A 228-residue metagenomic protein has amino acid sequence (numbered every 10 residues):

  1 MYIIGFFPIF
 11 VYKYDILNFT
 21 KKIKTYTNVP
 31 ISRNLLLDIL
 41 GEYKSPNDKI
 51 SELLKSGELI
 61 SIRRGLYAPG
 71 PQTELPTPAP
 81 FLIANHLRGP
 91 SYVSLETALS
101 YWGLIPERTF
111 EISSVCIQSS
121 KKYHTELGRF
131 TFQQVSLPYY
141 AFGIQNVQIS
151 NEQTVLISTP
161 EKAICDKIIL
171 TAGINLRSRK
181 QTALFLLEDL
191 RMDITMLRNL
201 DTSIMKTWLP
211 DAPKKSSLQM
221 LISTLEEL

Functional and structural regions predicted by a protein language model:
M1-I4, I9-K13, Q145-L228: Hydrophobic alpha-helical interaction segments
F7-P90: Short beta-edge/loop segments at beta->alpha junctions of small alpha/beta modules that act as binding/recognition
R33, L95, P160-E161: Structural motif detector for alpha-helix initiation sites
L35-G41, L104, Y139-A141: Short, charged, low-hydrophobicity "junction" segments
G41, G103, I169-G173: Hydrophobic/aromatic-lined pockets within catalytic cores
S61-P69, L82-Y139: Short gly/ser-rich loop at a beta-strand->alpha-helix junction or flexible surface loop bordering the NTP-binding
F81, P138-N151: Short amphipathic alpha-helical segments and their helix-coil junctions
